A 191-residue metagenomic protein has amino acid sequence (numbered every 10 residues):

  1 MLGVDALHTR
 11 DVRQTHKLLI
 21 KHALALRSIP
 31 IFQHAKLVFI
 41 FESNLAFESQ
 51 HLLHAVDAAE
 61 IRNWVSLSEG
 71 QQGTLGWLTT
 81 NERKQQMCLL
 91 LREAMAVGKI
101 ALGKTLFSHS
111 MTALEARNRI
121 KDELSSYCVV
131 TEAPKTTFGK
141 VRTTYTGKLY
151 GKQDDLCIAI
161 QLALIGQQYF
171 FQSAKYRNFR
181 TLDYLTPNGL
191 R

Functional and structural regions predicted by a protein language model:
M1-K135, G189-R191: Mg2+-dependent endonuclease catalytic cores in nucleic-acid-processing enzymes, primarily RNase H-like
G3, I40, K152-Q153, T181: Intrinsically disordered, low-complexity regulatory regions of eukaryotic regulatory proteins
N81-E82, Q86, G147-D155: Structural motif
L106, G139, A174-K175: Residue-level detector of alpha-helical recognition elements and their boundaries
S125-K152: Inter-lobe coupling/hinge region of RecA-like P-loop helicase motors
Q153-R191: Acidic two-metal-ion nuclease catalytic site recognized across multiple nuclease folds, prominently DnaQ/RNase D-T
